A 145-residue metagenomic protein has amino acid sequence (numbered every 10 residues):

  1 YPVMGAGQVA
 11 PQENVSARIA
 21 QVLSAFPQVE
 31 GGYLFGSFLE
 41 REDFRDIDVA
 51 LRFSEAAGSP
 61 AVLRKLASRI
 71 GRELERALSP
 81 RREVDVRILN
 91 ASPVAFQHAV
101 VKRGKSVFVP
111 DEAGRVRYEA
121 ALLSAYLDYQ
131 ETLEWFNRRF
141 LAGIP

Functional and structural regions predicted by a protein language model:
Y1-G31, L39-E42, S54-P145: Catalytic core of pol beta-like nucleotidyltransferases
D43-I47: A short, glycine/Asx- and small/polar-enriched loop/turn that sits immediately N-terminal to a beta-strand
D48-R52: Short beta-strand->loop micro-motif that forms the acidic, two-metal-ion catalytic signature in nucleotide-processing
